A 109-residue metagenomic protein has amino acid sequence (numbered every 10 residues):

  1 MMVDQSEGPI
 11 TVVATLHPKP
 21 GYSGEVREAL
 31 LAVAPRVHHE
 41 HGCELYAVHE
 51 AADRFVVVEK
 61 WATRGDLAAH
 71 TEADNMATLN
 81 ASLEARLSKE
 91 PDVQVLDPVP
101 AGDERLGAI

Functional and structural regions predicted by a protein language model:
M1-I10, A47-D53, A81-I109: Glycine-rich beta-strand-turn "strand-cap" elements at beta-sheet edges
I10-H17, A47-T71: Short, well-ordered beta-strand segments in beta-rich or mixed alpha/beta enzyme and ligand-binding folds
T15-V26: Short, surface-exposed ligand-recognition loops at beta-strand->loop->(often short) alpha-helix junctions that present
P20-Y22, G65, V99: Residues that cap or initiate secondary-structure elements
G24-V26, V58, L67-A69, D103-R105: Short acidic, gly/pro-rich beta-turn/loop elements at beta-sheet edges and active-site/ligand-binding grooves
A32, R36-E44, K60-Q94: An amphipathic, aromatic/His-enriched active-site/gating alpha helix that lines ligand/cofactor pockets
